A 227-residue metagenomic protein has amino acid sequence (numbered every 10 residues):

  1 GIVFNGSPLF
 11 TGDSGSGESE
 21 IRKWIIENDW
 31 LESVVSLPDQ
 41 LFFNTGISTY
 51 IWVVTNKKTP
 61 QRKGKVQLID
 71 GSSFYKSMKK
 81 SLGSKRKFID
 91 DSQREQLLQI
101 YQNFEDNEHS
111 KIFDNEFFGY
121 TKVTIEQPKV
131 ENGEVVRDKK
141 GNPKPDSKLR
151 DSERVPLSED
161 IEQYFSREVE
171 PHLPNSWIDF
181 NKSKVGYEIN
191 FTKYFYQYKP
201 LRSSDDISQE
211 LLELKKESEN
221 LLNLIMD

Functional and structural regions predicted by a protein language model:
I2-N223: A conserved structural/catalytic subdomain of Rossmann-like adenosyl-cofactor enzymes
M226-D227: Short acidic DE-rich linear segments
